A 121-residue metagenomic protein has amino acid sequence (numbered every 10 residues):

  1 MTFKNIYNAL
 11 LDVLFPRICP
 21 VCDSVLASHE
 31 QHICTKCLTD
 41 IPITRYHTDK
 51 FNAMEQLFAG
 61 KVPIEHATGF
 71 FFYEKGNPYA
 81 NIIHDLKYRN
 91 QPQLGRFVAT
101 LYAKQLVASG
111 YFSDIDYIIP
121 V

Functional and structural regions predicted by a protein language model:
M1-V121: Glycine-rich phosphate/pyrophosphate-handling loop used in enzymes and phosphotransfer proteins
